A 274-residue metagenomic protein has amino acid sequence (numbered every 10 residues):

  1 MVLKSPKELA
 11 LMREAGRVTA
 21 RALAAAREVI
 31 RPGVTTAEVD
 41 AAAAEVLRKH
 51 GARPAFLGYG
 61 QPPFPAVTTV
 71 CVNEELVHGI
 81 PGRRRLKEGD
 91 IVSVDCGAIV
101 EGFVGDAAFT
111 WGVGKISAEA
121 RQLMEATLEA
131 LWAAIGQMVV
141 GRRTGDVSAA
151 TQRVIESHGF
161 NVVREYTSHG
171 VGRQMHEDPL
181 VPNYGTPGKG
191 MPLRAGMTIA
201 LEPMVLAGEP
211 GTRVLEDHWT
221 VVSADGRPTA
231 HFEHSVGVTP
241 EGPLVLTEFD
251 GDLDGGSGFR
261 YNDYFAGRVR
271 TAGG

Functional and structural regions predicted by a protein language model:
M1-G274: Active-site neighborhoods and metal-handling regions in enzymes and metal-associated proteins
